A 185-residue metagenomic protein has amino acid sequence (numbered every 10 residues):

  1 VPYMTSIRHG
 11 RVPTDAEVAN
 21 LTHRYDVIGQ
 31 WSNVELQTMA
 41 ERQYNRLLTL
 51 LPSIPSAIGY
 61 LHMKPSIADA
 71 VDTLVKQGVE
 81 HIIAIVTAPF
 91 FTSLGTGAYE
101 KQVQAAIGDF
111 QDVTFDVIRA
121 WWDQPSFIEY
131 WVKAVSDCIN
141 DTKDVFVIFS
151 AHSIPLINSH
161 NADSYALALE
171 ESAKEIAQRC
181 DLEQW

Functional and structural regions predicted by a protein language model:
V1-W185: Active-site-proximal alpha-helix that buttresses catalytic centers in soluble enzyme cores
